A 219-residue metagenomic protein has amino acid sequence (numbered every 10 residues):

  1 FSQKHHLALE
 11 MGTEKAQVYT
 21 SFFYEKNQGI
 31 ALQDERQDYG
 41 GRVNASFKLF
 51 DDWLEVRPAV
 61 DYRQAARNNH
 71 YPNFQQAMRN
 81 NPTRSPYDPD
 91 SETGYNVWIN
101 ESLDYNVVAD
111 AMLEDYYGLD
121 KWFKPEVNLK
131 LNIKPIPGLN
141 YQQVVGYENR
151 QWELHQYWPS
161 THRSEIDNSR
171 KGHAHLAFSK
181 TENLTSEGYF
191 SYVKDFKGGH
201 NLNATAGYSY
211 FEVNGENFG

Functional and structural regions predicted by a protein language model:
S2-F23, N27-D34, G40-W122, L154 (+3 more regions): Flexible loop and strand-edge segments within Gram-negative outer membrane beta-barrel domains
G41-V43, Q143, S186: Extended, hydrophobic alpha-helical segments in both membrane/secreted and soluble proteins
S46, E126-K130, E187-S191: Short, acidic/charged, Gly/Pro-enriched secondary-structure junctions
Y116-Y147: Charge-patterned, long linear interaction tracts outside catalytic cores
E148, I166-D167: Glycine-centered small-residue hotspots that permit tight backbone geometry or close packing
